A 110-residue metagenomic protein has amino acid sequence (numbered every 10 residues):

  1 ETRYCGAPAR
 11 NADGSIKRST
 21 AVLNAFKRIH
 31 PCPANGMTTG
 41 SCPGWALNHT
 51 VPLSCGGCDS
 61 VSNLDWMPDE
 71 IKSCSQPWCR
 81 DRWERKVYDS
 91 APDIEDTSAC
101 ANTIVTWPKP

Functional and structural regions predicted by a protein language model:
E1-A46, V51-P110: Nuclease and nuclease-like effector domains acting on nucleic acids or nucleotide cofactors
